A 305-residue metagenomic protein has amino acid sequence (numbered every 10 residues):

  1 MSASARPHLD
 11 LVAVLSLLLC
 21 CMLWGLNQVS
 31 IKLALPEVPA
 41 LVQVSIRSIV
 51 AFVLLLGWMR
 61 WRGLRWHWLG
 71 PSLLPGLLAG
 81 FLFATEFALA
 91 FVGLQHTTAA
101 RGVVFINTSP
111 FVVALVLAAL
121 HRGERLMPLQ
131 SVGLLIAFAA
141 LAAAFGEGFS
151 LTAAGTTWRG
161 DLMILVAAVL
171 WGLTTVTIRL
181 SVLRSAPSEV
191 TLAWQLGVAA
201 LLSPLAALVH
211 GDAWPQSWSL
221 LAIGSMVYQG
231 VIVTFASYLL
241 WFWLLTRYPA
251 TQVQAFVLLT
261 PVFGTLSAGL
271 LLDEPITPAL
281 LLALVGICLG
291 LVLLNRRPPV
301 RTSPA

Functional and structural regions predicted by a protein language model:
M1-L19, F52-L78, G123-V132, F149-R159 (+4 more regions): Membrane-interface interhelical linkers
V12, L35-T85, P110-L117, L170-T177 (+4 more regions): Transmembrane alpha-helices of multi-pass small-molecule transport proteins
L23, N27-Q28, L56-I106, A142-A143 (+1 more regions): Specific transmembrane alpha-helical segments of multi-pass solute transporters/efflux pumps, especially DMT/EamA
V29-E37, Q95, F145-T157, L208-S225 (+1 more regions): Membrane-interface helix termini and inter-helical loops of multi-pass transporters
P36-A51, V92-P110, T157-L170, S219-T234 (+1 more regions): Structural signature of hydrophobic alpha-helical transmembrane segments
V42-V53, L82-F83, F91-Q130, L134 (+2 more regions): Specific alpha-helical transmembrane segments that line the substrate/conduction pathway and gating interfaces
V44-I46, G102-T108, T177-A200, V231-L270: Helix-helix packing/entry segments at the starts of transmembrane helices
L55, L77, L115-V116, P128-G148 (+4 more regions): Hydrophobic transmembrane alpha-helices of multi-pass small-molecule transport proteins
